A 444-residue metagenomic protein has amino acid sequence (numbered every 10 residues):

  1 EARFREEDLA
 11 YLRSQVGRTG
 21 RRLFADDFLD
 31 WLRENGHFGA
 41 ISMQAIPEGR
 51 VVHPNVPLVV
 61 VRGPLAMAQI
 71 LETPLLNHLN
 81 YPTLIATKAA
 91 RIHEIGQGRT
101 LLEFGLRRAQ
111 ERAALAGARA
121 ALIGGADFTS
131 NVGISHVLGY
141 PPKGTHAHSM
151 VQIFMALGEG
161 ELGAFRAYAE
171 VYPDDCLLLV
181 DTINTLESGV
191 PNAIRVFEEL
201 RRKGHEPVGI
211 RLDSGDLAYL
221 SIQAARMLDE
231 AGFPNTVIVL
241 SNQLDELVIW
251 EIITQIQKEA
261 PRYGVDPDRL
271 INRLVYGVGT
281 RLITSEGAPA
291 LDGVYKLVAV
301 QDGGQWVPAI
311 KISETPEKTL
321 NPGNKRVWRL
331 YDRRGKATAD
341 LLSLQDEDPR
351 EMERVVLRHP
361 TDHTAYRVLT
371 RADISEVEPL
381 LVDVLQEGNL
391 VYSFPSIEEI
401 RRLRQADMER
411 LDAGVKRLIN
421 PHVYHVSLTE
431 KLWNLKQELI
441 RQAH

Functional and structural regions predicted by a protein language model:
E1-R33: N-terminal, Lys/Arg-enriched amphipathic/low-complexity engagement segments that precede the first folded domain
A2, V51-V52, V384: Short aromatic-centered micro-motifs
A10-Q15, T87-R91, G105, K416-V423: Short coil/turn segments at secondary-structure boundaries
W31-A40, Q44-F233, E246-E251, I256-K258 (+4 more regions): Buried, small/hydrophobic-residue-enriched core segments of structured protein domains
A224-T236, L244-H444: Gly/Ser/Thr/Ala-enriched C-terminal appendages of enzymes
L240: Aromatic-lined carbohydrate-recognition surfaces of secreted/lumenal glycan-active proteins
